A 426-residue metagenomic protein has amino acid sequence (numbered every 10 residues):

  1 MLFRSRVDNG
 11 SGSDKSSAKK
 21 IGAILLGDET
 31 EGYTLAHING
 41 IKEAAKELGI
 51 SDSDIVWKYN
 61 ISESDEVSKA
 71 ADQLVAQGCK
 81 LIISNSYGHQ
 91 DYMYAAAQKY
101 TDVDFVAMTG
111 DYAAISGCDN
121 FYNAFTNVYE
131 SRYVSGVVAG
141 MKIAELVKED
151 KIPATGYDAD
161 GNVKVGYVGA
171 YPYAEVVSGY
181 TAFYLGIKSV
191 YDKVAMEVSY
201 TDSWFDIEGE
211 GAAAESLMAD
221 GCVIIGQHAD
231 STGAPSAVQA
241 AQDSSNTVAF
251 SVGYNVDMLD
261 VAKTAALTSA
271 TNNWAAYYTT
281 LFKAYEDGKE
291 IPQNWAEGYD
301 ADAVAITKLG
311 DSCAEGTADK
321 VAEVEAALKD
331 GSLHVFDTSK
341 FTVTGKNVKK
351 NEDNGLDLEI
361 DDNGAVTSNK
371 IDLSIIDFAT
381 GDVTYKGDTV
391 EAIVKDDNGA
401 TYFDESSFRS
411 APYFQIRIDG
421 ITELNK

Functional and structural regions predicted by a protein language model:
M1-L2: Short, small-residue-biased leader/transition segments that mark boundaries at the very start of proteins
D8-K426: A residue-level marker of the well-folded mature domains of exported/periplasmic proteins
